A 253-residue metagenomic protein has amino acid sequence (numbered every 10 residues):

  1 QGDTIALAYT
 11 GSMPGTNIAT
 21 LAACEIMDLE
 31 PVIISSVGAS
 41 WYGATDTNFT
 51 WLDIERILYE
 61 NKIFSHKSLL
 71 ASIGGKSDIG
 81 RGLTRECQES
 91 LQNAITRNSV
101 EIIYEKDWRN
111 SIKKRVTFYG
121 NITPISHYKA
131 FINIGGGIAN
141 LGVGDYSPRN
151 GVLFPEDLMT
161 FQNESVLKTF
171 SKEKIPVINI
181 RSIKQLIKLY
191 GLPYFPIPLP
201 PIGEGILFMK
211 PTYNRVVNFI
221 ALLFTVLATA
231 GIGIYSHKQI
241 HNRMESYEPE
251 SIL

Functional and structural regions predicted by a protein language model:
Q1-F49: Membrane-embedded segments
A6-A8, A130-I134: Structural motif
G11-G15, G38-Y42, G75-D78, G137-N140 (+1 more regions): Solvent-exposed loop/turn segments at secondary-structure junctions within structured extracellular/periplasmic domains
T20-L21, V116, E164-K168: Short amphipathic alpha-helical segments and helix-helix/interface helices
V32-I34, L69-A71, A130-I132, P176-I178: Hydrophobic/aromatic beta-strand patches that form the interior of the parallel beta-sheet core in alpha/beta enzyme
N48-H127, F131: A substrate-binding/cap region within the structured catalytic cores of diverse enzymes
S126-A130, G137-L253: C-terminal functional extensions of proteins
